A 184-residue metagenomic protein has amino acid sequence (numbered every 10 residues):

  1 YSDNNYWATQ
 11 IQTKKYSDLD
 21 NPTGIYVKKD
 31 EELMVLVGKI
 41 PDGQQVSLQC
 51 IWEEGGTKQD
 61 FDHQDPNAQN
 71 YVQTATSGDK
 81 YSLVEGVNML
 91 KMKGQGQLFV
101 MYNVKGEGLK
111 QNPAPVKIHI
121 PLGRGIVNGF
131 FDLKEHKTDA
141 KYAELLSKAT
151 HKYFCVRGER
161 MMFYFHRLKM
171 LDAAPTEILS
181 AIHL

Functional and structural regions predicted by a protein language model:
Y1-D132: Beta-strand-enriched, solvent-exposed domains that form extended recognition/catalytic surfaces
A8, A68, A75, A114 (+4 more regions): A sequence-composition feature that detects small, non-aromatic residues
H119-C155: Low-complexity, Pro/Ser/Thr- and charge-rich linker/hinge segments at domain boundaries
A143-K148, K152-L184: Catalytic cores of extracellular degradative/oxidative enzymes
